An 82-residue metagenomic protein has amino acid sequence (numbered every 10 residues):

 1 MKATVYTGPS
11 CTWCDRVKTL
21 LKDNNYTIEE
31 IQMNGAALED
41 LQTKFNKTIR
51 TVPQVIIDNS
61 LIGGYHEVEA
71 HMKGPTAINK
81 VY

Functional and structural regions predicted by a protein language model:
M1-T27: Local sequence-structure signature of Cys/Sec-based thiol-disulfide redox active-site neighborhoods
K2, T7, T43, P75 (+1 more regions): C-terminal alpha-helical interaction module
T12, A36, G63: Short alpha-helical
D15, E39, A70: Alpha-helical elements of the RecA-like P-loop NTPase motor core of helicases
I28-E30, L61: Conserved beta-strand scaffold positions in the cores of enzyme catalytic domains, especially in NTP/NDP-utilizing
Q32-I49: Thioredoxin-like thiol-disulfide oxidoreductase module
F45-V55, Y65-H66: Structural micro-motif
I57-Y82: Non-catalytic, surface beta->alpha helical segment in thiol-disulfide oxidoreductase systems
